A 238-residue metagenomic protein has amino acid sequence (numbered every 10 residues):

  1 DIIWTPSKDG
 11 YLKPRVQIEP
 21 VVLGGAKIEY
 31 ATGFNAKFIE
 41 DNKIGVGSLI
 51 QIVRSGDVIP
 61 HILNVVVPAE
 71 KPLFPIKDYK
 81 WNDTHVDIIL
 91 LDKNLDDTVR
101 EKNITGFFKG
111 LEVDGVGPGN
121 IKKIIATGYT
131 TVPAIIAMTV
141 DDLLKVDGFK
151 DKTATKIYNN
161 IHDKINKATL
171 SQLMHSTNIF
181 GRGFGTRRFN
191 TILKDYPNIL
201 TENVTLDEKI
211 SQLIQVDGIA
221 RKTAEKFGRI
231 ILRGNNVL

Functional and structural regions predicted by a protein language model:
D1-M174, G183, R188-T191, T201 (+3 more regions): RNA/tRNA-interacting regions in translation and RNA-turnover enzymes
